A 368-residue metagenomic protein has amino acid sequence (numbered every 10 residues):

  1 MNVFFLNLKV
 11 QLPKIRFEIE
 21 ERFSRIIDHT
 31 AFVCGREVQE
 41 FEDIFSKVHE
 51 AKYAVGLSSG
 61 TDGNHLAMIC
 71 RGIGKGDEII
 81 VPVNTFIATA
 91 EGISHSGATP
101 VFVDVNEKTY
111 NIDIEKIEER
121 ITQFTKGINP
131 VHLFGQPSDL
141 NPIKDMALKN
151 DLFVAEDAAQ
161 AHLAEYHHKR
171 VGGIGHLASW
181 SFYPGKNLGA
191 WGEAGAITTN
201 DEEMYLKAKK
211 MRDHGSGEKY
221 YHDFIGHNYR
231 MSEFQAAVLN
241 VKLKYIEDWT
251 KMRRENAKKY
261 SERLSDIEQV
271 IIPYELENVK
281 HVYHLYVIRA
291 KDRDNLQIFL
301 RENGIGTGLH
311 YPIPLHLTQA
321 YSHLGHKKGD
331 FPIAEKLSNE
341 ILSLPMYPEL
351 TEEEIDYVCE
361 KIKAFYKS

Functional and structural regions predicted by a protein language model:
M1-A31, R36, N303: N-terminal "arm"/small-domain region of PLP-dependent enzymes with the aminotransferase-like
K9, E21, R36-I44, V48-A54 (+7 more regions): PLP-dependent aminotransferase class I/II
T30-E78, G92-S96, F102-D104, K169: Phosphate-binding glycine-rich loop
K75, V81, F102, V154-E156 (+2 more regions): Hydrophobic residues in well-ordered beta-strands that form the structural core
T85-A90: Conserved coil-to-alpha-helix start sites within the AMP-binding
S96, K149-N150, N303: Helix C-cap/helix->beta junction micro-motif
T99-T109, G308: Short beta-strand->loop structural element characteristic of the AMP-binding/adenylate-forming
K108-A190, A196-T198, S343: Active-site phosphate-binding strand-loop segment of PLP-dependent enzymes
